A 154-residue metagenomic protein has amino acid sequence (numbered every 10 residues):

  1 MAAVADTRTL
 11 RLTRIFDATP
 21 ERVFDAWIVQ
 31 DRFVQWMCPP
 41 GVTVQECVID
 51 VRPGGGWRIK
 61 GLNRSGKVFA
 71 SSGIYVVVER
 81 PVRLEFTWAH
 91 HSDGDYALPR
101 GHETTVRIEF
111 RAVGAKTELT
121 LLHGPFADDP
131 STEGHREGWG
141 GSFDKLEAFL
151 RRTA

Functional and structural regions predicted by a protein language model:
M1-T43: Hydrophobic ligand-binding cavity/cleft-lining segments
F16, H123-P125: Hydrophobic beta-strand positions in extracellular immunoglobulin-like domains
F24, V34, R83, G140-F143 (+1 more regions): Structural signal for well-ordered, non-membrane alpha-helices
F24-D25, V76, R111, G140: Short, surface-exposed helix/turn micro-motifs that flank interaction/cofactor sites
W27, W88-H90, W139, F143: Tryptophan-centric aromatic hotspots in well-structured domains and transmembrane helices
V34, P39, C47-P53, R58 (+2 more regions): Hydrophobic-ligand binding "helix-grip"
T117-L121: Well-ordered alpha/beta subsegment
P125-A154: A conserved amphipathic terminal alpha-helix motif
